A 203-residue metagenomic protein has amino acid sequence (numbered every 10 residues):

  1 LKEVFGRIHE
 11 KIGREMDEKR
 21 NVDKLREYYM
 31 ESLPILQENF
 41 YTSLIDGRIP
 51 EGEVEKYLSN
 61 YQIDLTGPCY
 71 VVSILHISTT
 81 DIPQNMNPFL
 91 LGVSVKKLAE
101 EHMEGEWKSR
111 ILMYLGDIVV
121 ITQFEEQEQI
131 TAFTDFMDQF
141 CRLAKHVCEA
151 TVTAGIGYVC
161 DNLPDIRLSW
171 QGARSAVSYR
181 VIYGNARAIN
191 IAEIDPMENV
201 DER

Functional and structural regions predicted by a protein language model:
K2-F136, Y158-N162, I166-V181, N185-R203: Interdomain helical linkers/hinges and coiled-coil/dimerization scaffolds that transmit conformational signals
S109-L115, R142-A154: Catalytic core regions of nucleotide second-messenger enzymes
M137-C141: Generic structural signal for well-ordered alpha-helices, preferentially at hydrophobic/aromatic core positions
